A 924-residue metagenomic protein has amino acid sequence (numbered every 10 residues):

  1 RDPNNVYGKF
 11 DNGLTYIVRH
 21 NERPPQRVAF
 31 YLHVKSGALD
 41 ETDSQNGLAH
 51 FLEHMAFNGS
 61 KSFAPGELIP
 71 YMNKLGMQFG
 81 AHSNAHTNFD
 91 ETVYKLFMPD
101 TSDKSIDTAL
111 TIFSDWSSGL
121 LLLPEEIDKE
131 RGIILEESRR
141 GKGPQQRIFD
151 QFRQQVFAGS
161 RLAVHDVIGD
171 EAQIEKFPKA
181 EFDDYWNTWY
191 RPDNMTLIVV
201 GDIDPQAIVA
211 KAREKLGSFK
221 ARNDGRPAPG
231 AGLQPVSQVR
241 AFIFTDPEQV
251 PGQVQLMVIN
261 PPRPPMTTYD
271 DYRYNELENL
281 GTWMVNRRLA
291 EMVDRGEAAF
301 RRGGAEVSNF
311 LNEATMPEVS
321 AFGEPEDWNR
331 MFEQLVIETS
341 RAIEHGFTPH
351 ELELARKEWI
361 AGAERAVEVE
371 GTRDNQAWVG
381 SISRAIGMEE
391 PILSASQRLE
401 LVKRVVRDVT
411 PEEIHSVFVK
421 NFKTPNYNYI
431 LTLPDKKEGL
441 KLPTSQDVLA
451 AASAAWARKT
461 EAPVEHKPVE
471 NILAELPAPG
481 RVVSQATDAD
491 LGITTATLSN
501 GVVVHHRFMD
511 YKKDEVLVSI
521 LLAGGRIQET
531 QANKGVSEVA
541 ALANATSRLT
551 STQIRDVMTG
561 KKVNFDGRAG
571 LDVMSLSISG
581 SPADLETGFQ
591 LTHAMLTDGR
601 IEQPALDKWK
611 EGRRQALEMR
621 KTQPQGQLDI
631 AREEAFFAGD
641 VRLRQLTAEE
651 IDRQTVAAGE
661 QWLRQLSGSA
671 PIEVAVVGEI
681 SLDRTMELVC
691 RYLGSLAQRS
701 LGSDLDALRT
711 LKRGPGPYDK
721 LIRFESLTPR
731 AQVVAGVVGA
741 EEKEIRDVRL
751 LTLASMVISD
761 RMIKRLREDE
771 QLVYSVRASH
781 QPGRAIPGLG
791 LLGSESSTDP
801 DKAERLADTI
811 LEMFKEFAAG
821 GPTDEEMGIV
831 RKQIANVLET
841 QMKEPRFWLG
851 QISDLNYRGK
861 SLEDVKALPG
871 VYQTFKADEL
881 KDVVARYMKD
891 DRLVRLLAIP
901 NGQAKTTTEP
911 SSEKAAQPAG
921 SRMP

Functional and structural regions predicted by a protein language model:
R1-V18, D204-D271, N275-E278, T282-A290 (+9 more regions): Proteolytic maturation boundary segments
P3-N4, A81, D184, L491-G492 (+1 more regions): Residue-level marker for the onset of beta-strands and adjacent loop->beta junctions in well-ordered domains
I17-R19, P24-D43, G47-F51, G66-D115 (+15 more regions): M16 family metallopeptidases and their MPP-like homologs
D43, M55-F63: Metal-associated gating/positioning segment near the N- to mid-region
Y71, G119-L122, E126-I127, V409 (+6 more regions): Peptidyl-prolyl cis-trans isomerase
N84-H86, N187-W189, F244-D246, S308-L311 (+9 more regions): Replace "in large, NTP-powered and nucleic-acid-processing enzymes" with "in large, NTP-powered factors and other
E126, R131-R139, G143-E181, Y185-N194 (+8 more regions): Hydrophobic, small-residue-rich alpha-helical packing segments that form membrane-like cores
I758-S759: Short Ser/Thr-interspersed hydrophobic loop/turn segments at strand-loop and sheet-helix junctions that line or gate
